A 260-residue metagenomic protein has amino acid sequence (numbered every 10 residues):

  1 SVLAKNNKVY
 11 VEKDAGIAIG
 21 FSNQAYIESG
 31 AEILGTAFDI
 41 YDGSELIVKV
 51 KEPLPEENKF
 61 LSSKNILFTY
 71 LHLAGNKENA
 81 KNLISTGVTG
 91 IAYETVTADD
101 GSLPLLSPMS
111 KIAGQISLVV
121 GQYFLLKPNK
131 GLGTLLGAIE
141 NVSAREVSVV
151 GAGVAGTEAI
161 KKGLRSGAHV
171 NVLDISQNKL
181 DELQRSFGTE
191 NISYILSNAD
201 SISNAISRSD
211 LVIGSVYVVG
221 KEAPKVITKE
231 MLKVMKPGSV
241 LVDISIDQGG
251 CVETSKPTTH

Functional and structural regions predicted by a protein language model:
S1-F21, P128-G214: Glycine-rich phosphate/diphosphate-binding loop of Rossmann-like nucleotide-binding domains
S1-N82, T86: An N-terminal-biased, well-structured beta-alpha scaffold segment characteristic of Rossmann-like dinucleotide-binding
N23, A80, L118, A159-I160 (+1 more regions): Generic hydrophobic/aromatic pocket-lining and core-packing "Φ" positions
K49-G75, S203-L211, K221-L241: Rossmann-fold NAD(P) dinucleotide-binding segment
E52, I112, G153-V154: Residue-level detector of alpha-helix initiation sites
P55-E146: Glycine/serine-rich phosphate-binding loop and adjoining beta1-alpha1 elements at the start of nucleotide-handling
L73-D100, A223-H260: Rossmann-fold NAD(P)-binding glycine/threonine-rich loop
V154-I160, L180, K221-V226, G249-E253: Short glycine/serine/threonine-rich phosphate/pyrophosphate-binding segments that cradle anionic phosphate groups
